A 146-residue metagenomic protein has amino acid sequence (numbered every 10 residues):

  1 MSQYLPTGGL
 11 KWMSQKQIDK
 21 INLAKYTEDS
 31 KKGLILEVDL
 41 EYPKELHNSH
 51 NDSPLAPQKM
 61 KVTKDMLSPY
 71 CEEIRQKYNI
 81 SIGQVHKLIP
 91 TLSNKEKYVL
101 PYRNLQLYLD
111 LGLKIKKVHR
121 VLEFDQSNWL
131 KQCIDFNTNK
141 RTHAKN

Functional and structural regions predicted by a protein language model:
M1-N146: Conserved acidic
